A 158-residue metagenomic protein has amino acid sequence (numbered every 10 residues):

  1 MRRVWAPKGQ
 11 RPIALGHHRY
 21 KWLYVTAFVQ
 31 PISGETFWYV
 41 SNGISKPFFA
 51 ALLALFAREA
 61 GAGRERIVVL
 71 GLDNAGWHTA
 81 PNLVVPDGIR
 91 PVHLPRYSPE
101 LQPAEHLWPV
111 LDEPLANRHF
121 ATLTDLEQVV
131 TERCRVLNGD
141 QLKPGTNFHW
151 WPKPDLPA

Functional and structural regions predicted by a protein language model:
M1-A54, W150-A158: Extended, low-complexity cationic-aromatic segments
Q10-H18, D87-H106: RNase H-like polynucleotidyl transferase catalytic core
A27-F28, G34, D73, Q102 (+1 more regions): Generic structural signal for small/hydrophobic residues in well-ordered secondary structure, especially within
Q30-S33, G43, A75-H78, Y97-P99: Short, solvent-exposed loop/turn segments at secondary-structure junctions
F48-V68: Short, basic/hydrophobic alpha-helical segments
R64-H78, Q102: Acidic/histidine-rich, metal-coordinating catalytic segments
A80-D87: Short, aromatic/basic amphipathic alpha-helical patches
E105-A158: C-terminal anion-handling pockets and recognition modules
